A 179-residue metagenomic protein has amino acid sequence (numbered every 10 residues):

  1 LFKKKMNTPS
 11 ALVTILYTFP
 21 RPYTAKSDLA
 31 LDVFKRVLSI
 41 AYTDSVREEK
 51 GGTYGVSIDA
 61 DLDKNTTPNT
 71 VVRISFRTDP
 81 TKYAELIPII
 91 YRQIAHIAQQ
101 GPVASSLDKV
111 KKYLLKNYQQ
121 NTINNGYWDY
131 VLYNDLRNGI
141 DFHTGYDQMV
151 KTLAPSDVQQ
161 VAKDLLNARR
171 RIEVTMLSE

Functional and structural regions predicted by a protein language model:
L1-A41: His/Glu-based metal-binding/catalytic segments typifying zinc-dependent metallopeptidases
L1-F2, S57-D61, V158-Q159: Glycine-rich, charged/polar anion/phosphate-binding loops that engage phosphate groups from diverse ligands
K3-N7, D63-T66, L165: Replace "in large, NTP-powered and nucleic-acid-processing enzymes" with "in large, NTP-powered factors and other
S10-T24, R47-T152, R171-S178: M16 family metallopeptidases and their MPP-like homologs
D44: Long, His/Glu/Asp-enriched segments that create or flank divalent metal/ion-associated functional microenvironments
Q159-L177: Bilobed periplasmic-binding protein-like "clamshell/Venus-flytrap" ligand-binding domains
